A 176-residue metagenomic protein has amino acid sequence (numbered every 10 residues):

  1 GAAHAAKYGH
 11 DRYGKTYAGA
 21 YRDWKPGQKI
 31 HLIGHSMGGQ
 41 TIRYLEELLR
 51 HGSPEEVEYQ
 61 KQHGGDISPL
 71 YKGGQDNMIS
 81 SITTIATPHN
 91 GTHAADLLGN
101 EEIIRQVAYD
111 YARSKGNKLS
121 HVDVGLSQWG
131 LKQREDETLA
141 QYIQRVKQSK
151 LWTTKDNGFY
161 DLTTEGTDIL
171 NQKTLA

Functional and structural regions predicted by a protein language model:
G1-I30: Active-site catalytic motif of lipid deacylating hydrolases and related acyltransferases
R22-K25, H35, G73-Q75: Short, charge-rich binding segments
L32-G34, I85: Short beta-strand immediately N-terminal to the catalytic nucleophile in serine-hydrolase-like folds
G34-G38, I42: Gly/Ala-rich beta-loop-alpha elbow adjacent to hydrolase catalytic centers
E47-A176: Helical cap/lid subdomain of alpha/beta-hydrolase-fold lipid enzymes that gates access to the catalytic pocket
